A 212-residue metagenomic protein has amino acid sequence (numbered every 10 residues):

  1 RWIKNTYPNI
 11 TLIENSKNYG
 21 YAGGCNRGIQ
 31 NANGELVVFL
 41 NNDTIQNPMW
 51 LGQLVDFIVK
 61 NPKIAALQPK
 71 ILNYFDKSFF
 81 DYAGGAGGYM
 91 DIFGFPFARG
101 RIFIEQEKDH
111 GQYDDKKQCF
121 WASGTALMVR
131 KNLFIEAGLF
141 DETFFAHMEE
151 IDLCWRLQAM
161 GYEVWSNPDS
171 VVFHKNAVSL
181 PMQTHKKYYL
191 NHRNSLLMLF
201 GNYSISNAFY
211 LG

Functional and structural regions predicted by a protein language model:
R1-K17, R27: Acidic donor-binding segment of Leloir-type glycosyltransferases
S16-G23, I29-A32, A146-H147: A short, glycine-/small-residue-rich helix N-cap motif at loop->alpha-helix starts within glycosyltransferase
Y21, L40, I45-W50, N73 (+3 more regions): Hydrophobic/aromatic residue at the end of a short beta strand that borders the catalytic acidic motif
V37: Short aromatic/hydrophobic "clamp" motif used to bind/position activated sugar donors
I45-G84, G88-F95: Conserved donor NDP-sugar-binding/catalytic core segment of glycosyltransferases
G87-C119, I135: Short, flexible, basic/aromatic active-site loop/helix in glycosyltransferases
D114-V171: A short, conserved alpha-helix in the catalytic core of glycosyltransferases
A159-G212: Active-site-adjacent helix/loop segment of glycosyltransferases that harbors family-specific signature motifs
